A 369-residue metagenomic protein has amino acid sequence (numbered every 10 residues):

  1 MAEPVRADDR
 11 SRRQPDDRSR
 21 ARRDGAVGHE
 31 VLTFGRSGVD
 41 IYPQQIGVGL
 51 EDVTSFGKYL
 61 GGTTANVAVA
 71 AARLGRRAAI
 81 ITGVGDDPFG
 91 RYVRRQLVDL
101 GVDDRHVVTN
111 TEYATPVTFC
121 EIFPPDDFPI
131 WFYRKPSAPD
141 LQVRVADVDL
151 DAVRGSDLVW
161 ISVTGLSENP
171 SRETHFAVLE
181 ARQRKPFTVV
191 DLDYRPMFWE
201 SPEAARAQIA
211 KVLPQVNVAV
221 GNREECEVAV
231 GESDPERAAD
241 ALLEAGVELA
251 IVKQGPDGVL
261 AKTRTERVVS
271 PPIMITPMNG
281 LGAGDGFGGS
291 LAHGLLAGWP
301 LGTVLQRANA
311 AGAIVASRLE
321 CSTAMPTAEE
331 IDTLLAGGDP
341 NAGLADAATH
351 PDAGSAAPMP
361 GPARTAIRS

Functional and structural regions predicted by a protein language model:
M1-L32, E180, G231-S369: Conserved phosphate-binding/catalytic region of the ribokinase-like
A2-D103, T276-M278, D346, H350-S369: Glycine-rich phosphate/adenosyl-contacting loop at the front of the ribokinase-like
S37, L192, G286: Active-site metal-binding loops of divalent metal-dependent hydrolases
V69, V117-E121, G258-A261: Short beta-strand scaffold segments in enzyme catalytic cores
R77, F187, V218, E248-L249: Proline-centered loop/turn at the N-terminus of a beta-strand
R77-V163, T188, D332-S369: Conserved N-terminal subdomain of the carbohydrate kinase-like
L158-A241, D257-V259: Conserved beta-alpha-beta core of the PfkB/ribokinase-like small-molecule kinase fold
